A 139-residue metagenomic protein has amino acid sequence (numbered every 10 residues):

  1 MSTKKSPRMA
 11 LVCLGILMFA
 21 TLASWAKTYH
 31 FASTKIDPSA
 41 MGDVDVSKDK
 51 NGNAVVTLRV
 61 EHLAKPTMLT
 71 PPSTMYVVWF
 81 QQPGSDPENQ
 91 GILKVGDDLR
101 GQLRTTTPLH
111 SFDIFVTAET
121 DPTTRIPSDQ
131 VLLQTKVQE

Functional and structural regions predicted by a protein language model:
S2-K5, A23-E139: N-terminal targeting/export leaders
V12-T21: Bacterial N-terminal signal peptides
